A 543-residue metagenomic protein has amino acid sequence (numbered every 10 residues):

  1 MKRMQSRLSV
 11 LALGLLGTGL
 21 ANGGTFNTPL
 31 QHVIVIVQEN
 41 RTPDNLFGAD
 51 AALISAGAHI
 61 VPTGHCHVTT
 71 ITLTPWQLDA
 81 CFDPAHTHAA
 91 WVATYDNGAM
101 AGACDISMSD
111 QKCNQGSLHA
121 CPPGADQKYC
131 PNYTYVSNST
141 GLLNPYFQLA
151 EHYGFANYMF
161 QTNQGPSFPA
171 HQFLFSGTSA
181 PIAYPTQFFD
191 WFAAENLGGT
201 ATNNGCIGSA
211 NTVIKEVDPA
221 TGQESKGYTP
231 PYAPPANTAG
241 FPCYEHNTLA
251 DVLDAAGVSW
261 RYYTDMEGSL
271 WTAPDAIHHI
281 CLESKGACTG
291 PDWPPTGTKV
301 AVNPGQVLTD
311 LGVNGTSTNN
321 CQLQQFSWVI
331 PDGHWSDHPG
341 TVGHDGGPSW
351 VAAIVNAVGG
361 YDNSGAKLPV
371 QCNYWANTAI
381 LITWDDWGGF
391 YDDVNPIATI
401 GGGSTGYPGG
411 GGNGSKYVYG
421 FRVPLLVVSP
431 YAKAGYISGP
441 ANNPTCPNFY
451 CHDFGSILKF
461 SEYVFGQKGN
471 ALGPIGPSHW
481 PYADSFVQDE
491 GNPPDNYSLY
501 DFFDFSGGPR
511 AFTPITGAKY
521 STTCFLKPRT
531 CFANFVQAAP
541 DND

Functional and structural regions predicted by a protein language model:
M1, T18, N27-T28: A composition/secondary-structure signal for short, hydrophobic, low-basic-content segments with alpha-helix propensity
M1-V10: Bacterial N-terminal signal peptides that target proteins for export
S9-G19: Bacterial N-terminal signal peptides
N22-D543: N-terminal pro-sequences and low-complexity stem/linker regions of secreted or lumenal proteins
